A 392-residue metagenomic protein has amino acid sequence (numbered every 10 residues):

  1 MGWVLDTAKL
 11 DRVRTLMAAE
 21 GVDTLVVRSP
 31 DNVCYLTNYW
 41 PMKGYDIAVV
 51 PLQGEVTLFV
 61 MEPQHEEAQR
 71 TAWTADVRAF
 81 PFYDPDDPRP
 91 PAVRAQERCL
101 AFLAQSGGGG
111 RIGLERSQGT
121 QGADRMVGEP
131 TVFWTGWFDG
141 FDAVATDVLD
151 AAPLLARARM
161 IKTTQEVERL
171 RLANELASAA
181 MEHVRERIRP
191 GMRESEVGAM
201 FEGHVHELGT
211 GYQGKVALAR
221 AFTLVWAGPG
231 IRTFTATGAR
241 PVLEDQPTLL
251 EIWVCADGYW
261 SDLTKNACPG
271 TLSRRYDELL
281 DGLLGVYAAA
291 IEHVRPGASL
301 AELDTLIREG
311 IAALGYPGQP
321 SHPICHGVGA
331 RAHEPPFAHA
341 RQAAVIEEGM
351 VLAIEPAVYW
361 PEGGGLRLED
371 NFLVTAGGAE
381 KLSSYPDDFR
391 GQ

Functional and structural regions predicted by a protein language model:
M1-Q392: Active-site neighborhoods and metal-handling regions in enzymes and metal-associated proteins
